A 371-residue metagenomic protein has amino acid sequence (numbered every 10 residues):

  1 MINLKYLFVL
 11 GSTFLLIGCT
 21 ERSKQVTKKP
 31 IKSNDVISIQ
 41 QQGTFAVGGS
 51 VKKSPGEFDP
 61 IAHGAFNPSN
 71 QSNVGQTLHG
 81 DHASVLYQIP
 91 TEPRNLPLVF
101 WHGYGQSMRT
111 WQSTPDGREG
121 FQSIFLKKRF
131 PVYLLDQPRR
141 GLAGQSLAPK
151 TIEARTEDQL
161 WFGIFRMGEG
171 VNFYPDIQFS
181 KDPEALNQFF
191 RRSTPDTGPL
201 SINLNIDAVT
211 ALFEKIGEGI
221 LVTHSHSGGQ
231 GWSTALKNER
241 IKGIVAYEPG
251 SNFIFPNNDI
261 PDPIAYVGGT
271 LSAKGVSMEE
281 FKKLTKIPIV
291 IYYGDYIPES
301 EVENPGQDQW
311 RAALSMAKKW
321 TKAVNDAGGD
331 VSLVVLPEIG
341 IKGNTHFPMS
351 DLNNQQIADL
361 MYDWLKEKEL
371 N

Functional and structural regions predicted by a protein language model:
I17-G18: C-terminal motif of bacterial Sec signal peptides marking the signal peptidase cleavage site
K29-P93: N-terminal cap/lid segment of alpha/beta-hydrolase-fold proteins
N95-G103: Short beta-strand element of the alpha/beta-hydrolase
H102-S107, W111-T114: Active-site glycine-rich loops that stabilize anionic/oxyanionic intermediates across multiple enzyme folds
R118-G144: Conserved alpha/beta-hydrolase
P199-G219: Conserved acidic catalytic loop of the alpha/beta-hydrolase fold
S251-A327, S332: The feature captures the conserved acid-bearing segment of alpha/beta-hydrolase catalytic domains
G343, F347-N371: Catalytic active-site module of serine/aspartate enzymes centered on a nucleophile-bearing elbow/loop
